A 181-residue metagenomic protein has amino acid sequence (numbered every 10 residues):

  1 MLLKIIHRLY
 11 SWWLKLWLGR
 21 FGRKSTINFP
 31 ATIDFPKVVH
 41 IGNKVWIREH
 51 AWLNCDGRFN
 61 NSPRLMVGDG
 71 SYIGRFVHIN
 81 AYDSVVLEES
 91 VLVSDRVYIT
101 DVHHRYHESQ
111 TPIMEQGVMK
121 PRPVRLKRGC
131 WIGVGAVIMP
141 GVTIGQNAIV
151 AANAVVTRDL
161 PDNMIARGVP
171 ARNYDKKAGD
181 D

Functional and structural regions predicted by a protein language model:
M1-T100, V124-G129, A136-I138, Q146 (+2 more regions): Domain-scale signature associated with acetyltransferase and cell-envelope carbohydrate enzymes
C55-N60, Y106-Q116: Short, flexible, glycine-rich and Lys/Arg-enriched loop motifs at helix boundaries that contact anionic partners
I99-H107: Proline-centered turn/helix-capping motifs that create local helix->coil transitions or kinks
M114-V124: A short acidic, glycine-rich active-site loop that binds or catalyzes chemistry on phosphate/adenosine moieties
V142: Extracellular carbohydrate recognition
V150: Binuclear metal-ion centers of metallo-dependent hydrolases, dominated by the metallo-beta-lactamase
